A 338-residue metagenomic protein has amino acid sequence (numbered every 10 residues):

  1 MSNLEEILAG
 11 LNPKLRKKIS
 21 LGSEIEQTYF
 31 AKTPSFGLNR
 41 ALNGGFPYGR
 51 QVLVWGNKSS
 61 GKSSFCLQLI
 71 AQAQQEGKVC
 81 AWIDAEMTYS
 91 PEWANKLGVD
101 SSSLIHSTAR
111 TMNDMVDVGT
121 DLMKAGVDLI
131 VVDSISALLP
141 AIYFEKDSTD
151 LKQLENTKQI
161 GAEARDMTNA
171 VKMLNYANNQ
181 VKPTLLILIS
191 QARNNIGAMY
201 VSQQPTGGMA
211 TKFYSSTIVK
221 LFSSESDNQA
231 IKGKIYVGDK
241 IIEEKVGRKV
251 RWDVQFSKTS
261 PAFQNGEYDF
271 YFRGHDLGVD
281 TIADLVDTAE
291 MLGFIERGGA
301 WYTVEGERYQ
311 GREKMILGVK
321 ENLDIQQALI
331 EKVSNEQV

Functional and structural regions predicted by a protein language model:
S2-S107, V116-D121: The Walker A/P-loop phosphate-binding site
L38, A94, D133, S190 (+3 more regions): Residue-level signature of catalytic and energy-coupling elements of molecular machines, predominantly ATP/GTP-dependent
Q51-L53, V79, D128-V131, L185: Residue-level preference for the first positions of well-ordered beta-strands
Y89, L138-L139, N195-I196: Catalytic P-loop NTPase motifs of RecA-like helicase/translocase cores
A109-T184: Phosphate-binding/switch loop-helix module in NTP-utilizing enzymes
Q159-L292: Phosphate-binding/switch region of NTP-binding enzymes
D280-Q310: Long, well-ordered amphipathic alpha-helical subdomains in the mid-to-C-terminal portions of large enzyme subunits
A300-V338: Terminal-proximal interaction/regulatory segments of ATP-powered molecular machines
